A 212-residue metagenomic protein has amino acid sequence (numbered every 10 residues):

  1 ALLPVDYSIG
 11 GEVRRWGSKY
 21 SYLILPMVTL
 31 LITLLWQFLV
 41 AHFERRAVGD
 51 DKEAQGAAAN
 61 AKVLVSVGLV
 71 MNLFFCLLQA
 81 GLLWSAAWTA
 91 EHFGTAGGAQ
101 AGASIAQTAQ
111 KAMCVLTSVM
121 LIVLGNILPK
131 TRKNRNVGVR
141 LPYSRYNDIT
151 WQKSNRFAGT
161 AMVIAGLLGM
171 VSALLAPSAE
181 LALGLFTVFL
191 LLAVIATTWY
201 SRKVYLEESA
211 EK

Functional and structural regions predicted by a protein language model:
A1-I24, N136-Y146: Active-site and channel-lining beta-strand-loop segments that bind or position nucleotide-derived/phosphorylated
R15-T33, A106-L124, T187-F189: Alpha-helical transmembrane segments
L31-G49, V123-V139, Y200-E207: Membrane-water interface of transmembrane alpha-helices
F38-H92: Ordered, amphipathic secondary-structure segments that act as subunit-interaction surfaces in large macromolecular
D50-V63, L141-A158: Short membrane-interface loop/juxtamembrane segments of multi-pass integral membrane proteins
Q79, L83, L167-L174: Alpha-helical transmembrane segments of multipass membrane proteins
L82-M120, N126-S144: Membrane-proximal helix-loop-helix units in multi-pass membrane proteins
M170-T187: Extracellular/periplasmic helix-loop-helix junctions in multi-pass membrane proteins
